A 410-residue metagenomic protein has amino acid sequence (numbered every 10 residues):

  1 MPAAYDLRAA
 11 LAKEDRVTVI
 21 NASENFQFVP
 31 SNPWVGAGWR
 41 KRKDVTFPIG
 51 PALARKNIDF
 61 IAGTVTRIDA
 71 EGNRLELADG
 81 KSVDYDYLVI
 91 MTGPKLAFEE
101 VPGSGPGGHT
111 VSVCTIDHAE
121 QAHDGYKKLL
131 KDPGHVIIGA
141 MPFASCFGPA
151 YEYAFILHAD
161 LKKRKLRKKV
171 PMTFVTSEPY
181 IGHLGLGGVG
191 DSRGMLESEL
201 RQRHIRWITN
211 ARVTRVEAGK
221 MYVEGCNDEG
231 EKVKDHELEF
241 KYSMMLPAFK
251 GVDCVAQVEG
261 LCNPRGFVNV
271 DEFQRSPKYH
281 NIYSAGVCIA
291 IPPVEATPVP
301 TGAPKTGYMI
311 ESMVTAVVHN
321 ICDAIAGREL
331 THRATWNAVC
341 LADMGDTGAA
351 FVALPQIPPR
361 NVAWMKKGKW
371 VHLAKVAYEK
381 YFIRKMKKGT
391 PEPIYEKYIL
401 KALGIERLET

Functional and structural regions predicted by a protein language model:
M1-D59, S104, P142-L186, A402-L403: Beta1-alpha1 glycine-rich phosphate/pyrophosphate-binding loop at the start of Rossmann-like nucleotide-binding domains
T18-I20, I61, V89, I137 (+4 more regions): Hydrophobic/aromatic beta-strand patches that form the interior of the parallel beta-sheet core in alpha/beta enzyme
R55-E152, I156-K165, V233, M244: FAD-binding core/adjacent interface of flavoenzyme oxidoreductases
R55-I68, V83, H158-N269, R328-T331: A Rossmann-like FAD-binding core segment of flavoenzymes
A97, G105-D132, E239-S312: FAD-site-proximal beta/loop scaffold in flavoenzymes
K162, Y308-W336: Internal hydrophobic alpha-helix adjacent to the cofactor/substrate pocket in enzyme cavities
R333-A350: Flavin (FAD/FMN) cofactor-binding core of flavoprotein oxidoreductases
F351-T410: C-terminal auxiliary extensions adjacent to catalytic cores
